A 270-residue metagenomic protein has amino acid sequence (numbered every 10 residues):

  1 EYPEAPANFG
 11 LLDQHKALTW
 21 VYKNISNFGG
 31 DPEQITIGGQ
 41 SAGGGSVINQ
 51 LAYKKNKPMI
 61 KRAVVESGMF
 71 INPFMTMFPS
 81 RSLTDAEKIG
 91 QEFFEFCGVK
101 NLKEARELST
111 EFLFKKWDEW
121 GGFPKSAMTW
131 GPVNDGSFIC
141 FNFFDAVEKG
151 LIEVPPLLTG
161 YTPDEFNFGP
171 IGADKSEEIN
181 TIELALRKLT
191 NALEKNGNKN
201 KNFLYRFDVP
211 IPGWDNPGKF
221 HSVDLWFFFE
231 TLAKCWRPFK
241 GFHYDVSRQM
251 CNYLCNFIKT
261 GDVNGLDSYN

Functional and structural regions predicted by a protein language model:
P3-N27, S82-F94: Alpha/beta-hydrolase active-site loop
P3-N8, P73-R81, F143-F144, I171-N180 (+4 more regions): Active-site rim elements
L12-T19, G45, T84-K88, E183-R187 (+2 more regions): A structural signal for well-ordered alpha-helical segments within the folded catalytic domains of diverse enzymes
V21, F28-S41: Alpha/beta-hydrolase fold nucleophile elbow
K23, A52, K57, R62 (+1 more regions): Substrate-access "cap/lid" subdomains that shape and gate the entrance to catalytic or ligand-binding pockets
P32, M59-I60, N202: Core-facing hydrophobic residues within beta-strands of well-ordered domains
G39-N49: Glycine-rich nucleophile elbow surrounding the catalytic serine of serine-hydrolase chemistry
D164, R187, N191-N270: Mobile gating loops/cap/lid regions near enzyme active sites that modulate substrate access
